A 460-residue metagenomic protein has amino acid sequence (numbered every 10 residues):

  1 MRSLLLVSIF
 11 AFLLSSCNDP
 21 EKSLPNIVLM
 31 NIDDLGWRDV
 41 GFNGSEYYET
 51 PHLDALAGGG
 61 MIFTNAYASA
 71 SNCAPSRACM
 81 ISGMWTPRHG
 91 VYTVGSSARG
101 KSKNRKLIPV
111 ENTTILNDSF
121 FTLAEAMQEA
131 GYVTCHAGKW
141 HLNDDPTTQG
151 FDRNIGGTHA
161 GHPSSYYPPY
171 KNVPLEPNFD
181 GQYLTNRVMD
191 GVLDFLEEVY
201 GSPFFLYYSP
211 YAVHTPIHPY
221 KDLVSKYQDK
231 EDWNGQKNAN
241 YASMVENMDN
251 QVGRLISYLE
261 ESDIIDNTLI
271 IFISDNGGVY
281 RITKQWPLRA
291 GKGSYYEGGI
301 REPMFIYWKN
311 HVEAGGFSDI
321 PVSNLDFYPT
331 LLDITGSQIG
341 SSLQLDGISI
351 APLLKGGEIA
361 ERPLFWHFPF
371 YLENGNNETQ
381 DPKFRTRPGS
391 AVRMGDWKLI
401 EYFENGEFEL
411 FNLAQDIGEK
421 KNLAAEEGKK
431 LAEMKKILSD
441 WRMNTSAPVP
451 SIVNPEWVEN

Functional and structural regions predicted by a protein language model:
R2, C17-E404, F408-E409, I417-M443 (+1 more regions): Formylglycine-dependent sulfatase
L4-L13: Sec-dependent N-terminal signal peptides
